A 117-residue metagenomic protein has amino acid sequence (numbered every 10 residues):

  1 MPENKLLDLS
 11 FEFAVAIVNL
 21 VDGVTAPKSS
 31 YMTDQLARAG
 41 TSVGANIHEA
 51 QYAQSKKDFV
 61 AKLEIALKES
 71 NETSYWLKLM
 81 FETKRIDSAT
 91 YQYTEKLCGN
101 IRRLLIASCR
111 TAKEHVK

Functional and structural regions predicted by a protein language model:
M1-E49, A53-K117: Short, C-terminally biased terminal segments at protein or domain edges
